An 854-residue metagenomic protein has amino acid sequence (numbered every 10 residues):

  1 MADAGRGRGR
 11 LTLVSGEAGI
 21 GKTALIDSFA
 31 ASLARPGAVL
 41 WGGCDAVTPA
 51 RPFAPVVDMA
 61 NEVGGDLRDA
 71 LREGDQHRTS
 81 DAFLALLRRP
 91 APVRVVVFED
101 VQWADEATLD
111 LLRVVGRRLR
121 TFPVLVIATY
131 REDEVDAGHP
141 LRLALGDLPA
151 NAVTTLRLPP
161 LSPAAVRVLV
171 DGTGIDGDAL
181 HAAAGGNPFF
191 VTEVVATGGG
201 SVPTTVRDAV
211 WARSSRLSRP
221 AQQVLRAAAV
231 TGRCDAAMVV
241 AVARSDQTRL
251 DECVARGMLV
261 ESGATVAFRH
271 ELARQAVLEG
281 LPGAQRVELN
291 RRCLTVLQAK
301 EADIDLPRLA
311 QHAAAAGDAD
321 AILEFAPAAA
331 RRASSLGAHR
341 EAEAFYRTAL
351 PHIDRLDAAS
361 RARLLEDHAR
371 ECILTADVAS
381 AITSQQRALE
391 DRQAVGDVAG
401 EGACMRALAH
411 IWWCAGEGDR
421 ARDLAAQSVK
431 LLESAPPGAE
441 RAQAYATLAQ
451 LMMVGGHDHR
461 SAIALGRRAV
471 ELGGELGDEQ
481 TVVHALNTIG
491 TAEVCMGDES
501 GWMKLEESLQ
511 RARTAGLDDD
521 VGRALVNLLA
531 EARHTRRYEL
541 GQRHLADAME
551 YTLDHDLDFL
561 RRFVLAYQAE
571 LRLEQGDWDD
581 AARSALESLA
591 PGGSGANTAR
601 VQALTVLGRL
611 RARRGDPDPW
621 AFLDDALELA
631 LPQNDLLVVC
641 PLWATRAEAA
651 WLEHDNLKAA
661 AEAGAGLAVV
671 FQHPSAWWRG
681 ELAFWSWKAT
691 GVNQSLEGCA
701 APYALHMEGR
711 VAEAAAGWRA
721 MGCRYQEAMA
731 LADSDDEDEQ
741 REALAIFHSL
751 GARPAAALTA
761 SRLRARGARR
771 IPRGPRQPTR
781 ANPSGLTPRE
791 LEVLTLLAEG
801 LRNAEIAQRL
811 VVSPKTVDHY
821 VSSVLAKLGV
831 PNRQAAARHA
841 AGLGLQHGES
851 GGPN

Functional and structural regions predicted by a protein language model:
G9-L11, L25-S32, D58, V93 (+10 more regions): Extended alpha-helical scaffolding segments used for macromolecular assembly and cargo binding
S15-I20, S28, P160-A344, T348-L356 (+2 more regions): Short secondary-structure boundary elements
G19, Y130, A276, Q311 (+13 more regions): Tandem amphipathic alpha-helical repeat scaffolds
I20, A24-R94, W103, D133-V135: Conserved phosphate-binding/catalytic loops and adjacent sensor/switch elements of nucleotide-binding enzymes, spanning
L111-D147, A152-R157: Sensor-1/coupling segment of RecA-like P-loop NTPase cores
A255, T295, A330-R331, A349-P351 (+10 more regions): Amphipathic alpha-helical segments of tetratricopeptide repeats
I322, A342, A381, A421 (+7 more regions): Single-residue signature of alpha-solenoid repeat helices
S761-R764, R773-N854: Helix-turn-helix DNA-binding segment
